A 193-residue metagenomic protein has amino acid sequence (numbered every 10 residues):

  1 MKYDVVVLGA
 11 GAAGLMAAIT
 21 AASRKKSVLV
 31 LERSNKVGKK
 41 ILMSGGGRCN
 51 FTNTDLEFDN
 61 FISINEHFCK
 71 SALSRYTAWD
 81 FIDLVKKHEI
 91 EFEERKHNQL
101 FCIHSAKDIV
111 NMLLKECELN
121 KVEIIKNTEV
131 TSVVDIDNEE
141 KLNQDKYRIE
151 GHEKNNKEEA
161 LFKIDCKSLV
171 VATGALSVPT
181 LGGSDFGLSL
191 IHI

Functional and structural regions predicted by a protein language model:
V5-V30: N-terminal Rossmann-like FAD-binding beta1-loop-alpha1 element of flavoenzymes
V7, G11-A13, K36, A175-S177: Residue-level detector of alpha-helix initiation sites
L8, M43, V171-A172: Redox-cofactor binding/interface segments in oxidoreductases and associated redox assembly factors
S23-S44: Glycine-rich FAD pyrophosphate-binding loop
R48-E93: Glycine-rich active-site loop/strand segments that organize a redox cofactor
C69-T77, K96-L114, V178-F186: Short beta-strand to alpha-helix junction loop
N120-I191: Predominantly flavin-linked oxidoreductase catalytic cores and closely associated redox partners
